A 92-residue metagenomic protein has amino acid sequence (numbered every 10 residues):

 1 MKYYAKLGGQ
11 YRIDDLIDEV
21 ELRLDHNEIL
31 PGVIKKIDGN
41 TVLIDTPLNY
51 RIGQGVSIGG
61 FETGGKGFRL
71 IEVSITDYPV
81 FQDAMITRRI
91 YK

Functional and structural regions predicted by a protein language model:
M1-K92: Signature of dsDNA virion morphogenesis modules
